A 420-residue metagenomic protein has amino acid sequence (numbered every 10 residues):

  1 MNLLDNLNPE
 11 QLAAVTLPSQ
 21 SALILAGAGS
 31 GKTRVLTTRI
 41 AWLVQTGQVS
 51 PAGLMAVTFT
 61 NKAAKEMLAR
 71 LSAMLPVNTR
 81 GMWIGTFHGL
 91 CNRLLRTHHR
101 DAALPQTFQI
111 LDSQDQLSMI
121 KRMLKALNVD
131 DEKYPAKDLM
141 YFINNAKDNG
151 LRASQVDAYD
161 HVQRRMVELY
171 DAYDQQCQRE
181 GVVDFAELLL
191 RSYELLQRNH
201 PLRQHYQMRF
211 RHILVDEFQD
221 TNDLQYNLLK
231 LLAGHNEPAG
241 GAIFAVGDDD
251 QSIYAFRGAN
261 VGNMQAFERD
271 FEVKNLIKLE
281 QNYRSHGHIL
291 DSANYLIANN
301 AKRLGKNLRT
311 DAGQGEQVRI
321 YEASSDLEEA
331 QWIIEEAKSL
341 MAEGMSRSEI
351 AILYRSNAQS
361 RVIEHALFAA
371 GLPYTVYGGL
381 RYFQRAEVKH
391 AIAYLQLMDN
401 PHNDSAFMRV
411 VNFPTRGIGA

Functional and structural regions predicted by a protein language model:
N6-T16, Q20-I24, V35-L36, M55-A56 (+5 more regions): Conserved helicase NTPase motor core
G27-A28, F59, R355: P-loop (Walker A) phosphate-binding loop of NTP-binding proteins
T33-L36, E272-N275, E280-P373, Q396-P401: Helicase P-loop NTPase motor core
R34-S50, E66, R70-S72, K230-H235: Walker A/P-loop NTP-binding motif
L43-F59, P76, R80, P238-G240 (+1 more regions): Conserved SF1/SF2 helicase motif Ia
A52-F142, A153-A158, Y321, I334: Conserved P-loop NTPase-based nucleic-acid remodeling module centered on helicase motor cores
L90-H98, D250-R257, R284-H286, V376-D399 (+1 more regions): Short alpha-helix plus adjacent loop in nuclease-associated cores
V156-Y159, S346, S360-L372, R385 (+1 more regions): Conserved helicase C-terminal RecA-like lobe
